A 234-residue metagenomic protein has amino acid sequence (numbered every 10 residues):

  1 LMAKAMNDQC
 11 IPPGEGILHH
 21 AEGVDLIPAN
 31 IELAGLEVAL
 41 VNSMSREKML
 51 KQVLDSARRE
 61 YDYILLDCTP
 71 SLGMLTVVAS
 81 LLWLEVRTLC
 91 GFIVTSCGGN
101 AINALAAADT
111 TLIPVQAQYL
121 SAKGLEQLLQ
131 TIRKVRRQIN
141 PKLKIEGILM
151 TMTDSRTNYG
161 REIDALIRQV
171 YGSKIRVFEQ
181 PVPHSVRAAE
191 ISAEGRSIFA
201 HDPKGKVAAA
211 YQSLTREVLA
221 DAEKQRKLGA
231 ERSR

Functional and structural regions predicted by a protein language model:
L1-R234: P-loop NTP-binding core
